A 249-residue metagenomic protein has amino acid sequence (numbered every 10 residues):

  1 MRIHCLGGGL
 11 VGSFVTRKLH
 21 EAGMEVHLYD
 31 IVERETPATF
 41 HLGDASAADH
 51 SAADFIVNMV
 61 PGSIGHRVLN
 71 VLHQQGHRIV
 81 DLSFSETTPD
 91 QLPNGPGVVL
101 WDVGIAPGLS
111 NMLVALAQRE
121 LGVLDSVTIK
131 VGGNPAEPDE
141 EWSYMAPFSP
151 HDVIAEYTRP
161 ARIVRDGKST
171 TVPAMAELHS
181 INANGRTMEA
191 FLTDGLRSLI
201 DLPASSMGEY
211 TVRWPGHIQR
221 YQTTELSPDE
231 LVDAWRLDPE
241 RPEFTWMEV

Functional and structural regions predicted by a protein language model:
I3-G7: Conserved N-terminal Rossmann-fold NAD(P)-binding element of oxidoreductases
V11: Hydrophobic/small residue at the entry helix of a nucleotide-binding pocket
L19, L72: Aromatic pocket-lining residues of Rossmann-like dinucleotide-binding sites
M24-P37: NAD(P)-binding Rossmann-fold cofactor-contacting core
F55-M59, I79-D81: N-terminal Rossmann-like NAD(P) cofactor-binding module of classical short-chain dehydrogenase/reductase
N58-V71, T87: Beta-loop-alpha module in the N-terminal Rossmann-like domain of NAD(P)-dependent dehydrogenases, especially those
L82-W101: Rossmann-fold NAD(P)-binding glycine/threonine-rich loop
E120-V249: C-terminal catalytic/substrate-binding lobe primarily of soluble NAD(P)-dependent oxidoreductases
